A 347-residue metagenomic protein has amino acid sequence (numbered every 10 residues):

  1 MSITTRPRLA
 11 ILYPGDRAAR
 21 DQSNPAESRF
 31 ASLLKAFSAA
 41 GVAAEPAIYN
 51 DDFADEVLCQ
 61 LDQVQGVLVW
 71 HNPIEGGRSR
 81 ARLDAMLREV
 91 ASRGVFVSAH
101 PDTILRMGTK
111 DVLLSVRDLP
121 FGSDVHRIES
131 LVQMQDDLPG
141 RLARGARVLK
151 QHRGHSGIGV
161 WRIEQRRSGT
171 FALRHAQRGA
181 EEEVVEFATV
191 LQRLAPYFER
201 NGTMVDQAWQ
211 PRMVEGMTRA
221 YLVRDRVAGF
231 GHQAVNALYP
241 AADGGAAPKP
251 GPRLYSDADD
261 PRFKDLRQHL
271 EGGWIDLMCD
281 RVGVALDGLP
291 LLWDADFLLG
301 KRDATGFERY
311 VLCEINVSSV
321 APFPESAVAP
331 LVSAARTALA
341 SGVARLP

Functional and structural regions predicted by a protein language model:
S2-Y13, L87-G94, P101-G216: Active-site nucleotide/adenylate-binding loops and adjacent lid/helix of ATP-dependent enzymes
P7, I158, T218, W293-A295 (+1 more regions): Change "...and in nucleic-acid phosphodiester-cleaving endonucleases..." to "...and in nucleic-acid processing enzymes
D16-A18, Q22-D137: Conserved N-proximal alpha/beta basic substrate-recognition cap immediately N-terminal to, or forming the N-lobe
D16-R17, P73-I74, I104, R153-H155 (+4 more regions): Short, solvent-exposed loop/turn segments at secondary-structure junctions
D21-Q22, M217-T218, H232-Q233, P240-D243 (+2 more regions): Short conserved micro-motifs at the rims of enzyme active sites and ligand-binding pockets
I158-V284, L298-R302: Phosphate-binding site of ATP-dependent enzymes
H269, G283-D294, L298-P347: C-terminal active-site "lid" helix and adjoining low-complexity regulatory extension at the edge of ATP-using catalytic
